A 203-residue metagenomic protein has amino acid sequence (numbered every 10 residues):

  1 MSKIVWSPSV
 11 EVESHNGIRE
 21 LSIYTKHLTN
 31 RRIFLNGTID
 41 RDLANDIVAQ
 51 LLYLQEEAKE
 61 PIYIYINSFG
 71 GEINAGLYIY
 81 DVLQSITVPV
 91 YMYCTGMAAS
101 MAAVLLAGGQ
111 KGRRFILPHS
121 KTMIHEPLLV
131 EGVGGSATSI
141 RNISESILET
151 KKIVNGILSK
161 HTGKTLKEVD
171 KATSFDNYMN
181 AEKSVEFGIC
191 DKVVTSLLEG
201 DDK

Functional and structural regions predicted by a protein language model:
M1-K203: Terminal-region recognition feature
